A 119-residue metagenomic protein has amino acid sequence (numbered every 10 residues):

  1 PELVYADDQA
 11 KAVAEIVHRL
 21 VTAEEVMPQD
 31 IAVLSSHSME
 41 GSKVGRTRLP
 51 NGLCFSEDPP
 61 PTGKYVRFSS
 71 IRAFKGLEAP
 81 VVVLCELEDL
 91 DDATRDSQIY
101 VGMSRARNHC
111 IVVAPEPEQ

Functional and structural regions predicted by a protein language model:
P1-P117: Core RecA-like ATPase module of SF1/SF2 helicases and allied nucleic-acid translocases
